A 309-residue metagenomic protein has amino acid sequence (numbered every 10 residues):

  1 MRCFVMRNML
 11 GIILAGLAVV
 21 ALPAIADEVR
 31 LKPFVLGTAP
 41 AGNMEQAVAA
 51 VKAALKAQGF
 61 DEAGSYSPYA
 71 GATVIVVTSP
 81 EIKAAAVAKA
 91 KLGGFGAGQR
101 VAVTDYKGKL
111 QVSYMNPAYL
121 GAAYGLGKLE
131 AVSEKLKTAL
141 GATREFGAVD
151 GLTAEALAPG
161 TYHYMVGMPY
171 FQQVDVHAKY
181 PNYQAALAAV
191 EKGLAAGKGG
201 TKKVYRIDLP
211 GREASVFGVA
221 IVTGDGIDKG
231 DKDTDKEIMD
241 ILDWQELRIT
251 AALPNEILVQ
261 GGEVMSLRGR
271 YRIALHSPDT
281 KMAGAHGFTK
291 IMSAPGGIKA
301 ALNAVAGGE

Functional and structural regions predicted by a protein language model:
R2-I13: Bacterial N-terminal signal peptides that target proteins for export
A21-P23: N-terminal signal peptide c-region/cleavage motif recognized by signal peptidases
D27-Y69, R144-A220: Terminal, regulation- and interaction-focused segments at domain boundaries
A47, V51, K128-V132, L136 (+4 more regions): Stable alpha-helical elements in mature extracytoplasmic
G71-N116: Mid-chain, structured segments of secreted extracytoplasmic proteins
V101-A102, R206, L253-L258: Short, surface-exposed beta-strand/loop micro-motifs that present aromatic residues
V112-L152: Hydrophobic alpha-helical segments and helix pairs
E213-E309: A cross-kingdom marker for long, charged
